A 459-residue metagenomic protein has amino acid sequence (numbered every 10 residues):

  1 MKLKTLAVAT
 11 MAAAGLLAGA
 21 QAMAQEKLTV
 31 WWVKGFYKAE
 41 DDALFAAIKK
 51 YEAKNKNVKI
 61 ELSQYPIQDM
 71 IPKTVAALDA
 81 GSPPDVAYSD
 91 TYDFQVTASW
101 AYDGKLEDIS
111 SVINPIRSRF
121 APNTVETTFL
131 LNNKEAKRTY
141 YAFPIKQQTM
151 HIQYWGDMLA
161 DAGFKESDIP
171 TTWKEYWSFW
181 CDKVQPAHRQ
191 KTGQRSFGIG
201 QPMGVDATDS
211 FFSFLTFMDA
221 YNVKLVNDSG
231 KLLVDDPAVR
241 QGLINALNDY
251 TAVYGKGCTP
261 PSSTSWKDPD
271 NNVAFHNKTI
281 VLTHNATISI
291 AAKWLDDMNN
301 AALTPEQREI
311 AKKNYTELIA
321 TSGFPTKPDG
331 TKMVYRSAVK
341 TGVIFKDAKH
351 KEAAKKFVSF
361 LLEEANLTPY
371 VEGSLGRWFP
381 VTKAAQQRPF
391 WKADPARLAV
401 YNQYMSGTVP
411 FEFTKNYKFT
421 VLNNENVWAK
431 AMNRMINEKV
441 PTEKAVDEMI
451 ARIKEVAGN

Functional and structural regions predicted by a protein language model:
K27, A46-T128, A160-G163, D168-T171 (+4 more regions): Extracytoplasmic "Venus flytrap"/periplasmic binding protein-like
L28-F45, Y65, Q148, T208 (+1 more regions): Extracytoplasmic "Venus flytrap"
A53, A80, R138, A162-K165 (+5 more regions): Extracytoplasmic/periplasmic substrate-recognition and gating elements
Y92-Y154, T192, S210-S213, R308-F324: Hinge/lid segment of periplasmic solute-binding proteins
D108-N123, I169, H188-R189, F197-V205 (+4 more regions): Short, solvent-exposed loop/beta-turn-alpha elements that line the ligand-binding surface or hinge of extracytoplasmic
N132-E135, K313-F324, E372-K430, R434: Long, aromatic- and glycine/proline-rich binding clefts that accommodate carbohydrate-like moieties
N132-I145, M150, K174-L233: Extracytoplasmic/periplasmic solute-binding protein
W177-K183, D228-T264, A320, F324: Glycine-centered hinge/linker elements that transmit conformational signals in sensory and ligand-binding systems
